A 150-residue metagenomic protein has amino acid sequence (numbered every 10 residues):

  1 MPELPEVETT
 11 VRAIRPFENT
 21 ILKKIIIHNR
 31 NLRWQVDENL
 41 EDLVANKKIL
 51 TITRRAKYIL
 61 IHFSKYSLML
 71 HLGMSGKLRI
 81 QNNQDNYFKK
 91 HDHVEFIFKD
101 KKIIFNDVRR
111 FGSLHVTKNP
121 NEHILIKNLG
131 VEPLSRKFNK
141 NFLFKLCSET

Functional and structural regions predicted by a protein language model:
M1-Y66, E95-F98: Extended, highly charged segments
L68-T150: Phosphate/anion-contacting hairpin/loop surfaces
